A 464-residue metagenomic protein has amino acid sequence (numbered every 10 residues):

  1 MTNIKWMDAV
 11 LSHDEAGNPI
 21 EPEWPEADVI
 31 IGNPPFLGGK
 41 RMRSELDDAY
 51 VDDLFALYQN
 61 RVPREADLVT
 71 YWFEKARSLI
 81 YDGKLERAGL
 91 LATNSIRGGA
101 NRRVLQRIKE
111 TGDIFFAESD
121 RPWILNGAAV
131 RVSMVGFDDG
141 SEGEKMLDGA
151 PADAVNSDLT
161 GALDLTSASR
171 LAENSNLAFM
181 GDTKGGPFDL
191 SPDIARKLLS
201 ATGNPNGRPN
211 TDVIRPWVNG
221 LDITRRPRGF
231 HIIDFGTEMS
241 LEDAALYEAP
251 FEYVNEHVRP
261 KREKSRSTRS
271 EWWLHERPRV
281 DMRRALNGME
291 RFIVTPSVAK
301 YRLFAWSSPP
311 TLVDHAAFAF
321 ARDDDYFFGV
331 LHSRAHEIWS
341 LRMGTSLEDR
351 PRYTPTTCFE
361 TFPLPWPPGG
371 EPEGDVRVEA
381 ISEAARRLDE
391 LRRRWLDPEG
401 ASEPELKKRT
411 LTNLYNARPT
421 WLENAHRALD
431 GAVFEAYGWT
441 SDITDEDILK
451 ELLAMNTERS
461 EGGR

Functional and structural regions predicted by a protein language model:
K5-W6, V10-H13, E26-A129, N156-R464: S-adenosyl-L-methionine
A16, E144-G149, E373-D375: Short, charged, solvent-exposed linker or helix-capping segments at domain edges/interfaces that act as flexible hinges
R131-E144: Conserved beta strand-loop-helix elements of the APE1-like EEP
D148, D153-D158: Conserved P-loop NTPase catalytic core
